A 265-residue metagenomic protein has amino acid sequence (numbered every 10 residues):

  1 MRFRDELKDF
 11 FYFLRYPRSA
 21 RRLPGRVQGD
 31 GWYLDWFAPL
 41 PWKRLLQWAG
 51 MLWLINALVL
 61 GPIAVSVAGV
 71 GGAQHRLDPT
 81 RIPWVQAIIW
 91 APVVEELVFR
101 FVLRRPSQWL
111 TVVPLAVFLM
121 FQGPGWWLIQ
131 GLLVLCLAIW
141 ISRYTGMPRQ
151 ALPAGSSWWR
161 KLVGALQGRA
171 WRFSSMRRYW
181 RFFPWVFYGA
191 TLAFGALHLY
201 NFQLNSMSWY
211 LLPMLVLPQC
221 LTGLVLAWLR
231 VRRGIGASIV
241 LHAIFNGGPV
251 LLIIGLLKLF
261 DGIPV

Functional and structural regions predicted by a protein language model:
M1-Q47: N-terminal juxtamembrane cytosolic/stromal segments of multi-pass membrane proteins
E6, A87-V93, L97-V265: Transmembrane helix-loop-helix hairpins at the membrane interface of multi-pass integral membrane proteins
L34-W42, G72-R81, M176-W180: Helix-boundary and loop/linker segments of multi-pass membrane transporters
K43-I55, G189-A193, L241: Alpha-helical transmembrane segments of MFS and MFS-like solute carriers/permeases
W53-G69: Alpha-helical transmembrane segments of multi-pass membrane proteins
V65-Q74, Q122-G123, I263-V265: Helix-coil boundary and interhelical linker segments in multi-pass alpha-helical membrane proteins
A68-R76, F202-M207: Membrane-interface helix termini and inter-helical loops of multi-pass transporters
P79-I89: Small-residue-enriched transmembrane helix starts and helix-helix packing motifs in multi-pass inner-membrane proteins
